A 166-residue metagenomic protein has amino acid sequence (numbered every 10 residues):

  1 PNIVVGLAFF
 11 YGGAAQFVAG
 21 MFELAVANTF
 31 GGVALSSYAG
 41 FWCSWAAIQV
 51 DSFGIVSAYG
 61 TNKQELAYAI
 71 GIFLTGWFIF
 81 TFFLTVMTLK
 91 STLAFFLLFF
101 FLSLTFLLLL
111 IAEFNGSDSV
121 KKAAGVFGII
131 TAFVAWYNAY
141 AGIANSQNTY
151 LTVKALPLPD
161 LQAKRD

Functional and structural regions predicted by a protein language model:
P1-V5, L24-G31, D51-K63, V86-F95 (+1 more regions): Membrane-lumen (extracellular) interface motif
V4-F22, G32-V50, T75-I79, L104 (+1 more regions): Hydrophobic cores of alpha-helical transmembrane segments in multi-pass integral membrane proteins
A19-A25, G31-A34, F96, L109-A112 (+1 more regions): A structural feature that tracks compact, well-ordered secondary-structure segments with a strong bias toward
S37, D118-A124, Q147-T149: Extended intrinsically disordered, low-complexity coil regions enriched in Ser, Thr, Gly, Ala and often Pro
D51-A58, I143, Q147-V153: Juxtamembrane interfacial secondary-structure elements that flank transmembrane helices in multi-pass membrane proteins
E65-Y68: Extended, compositionally biased
I70-F83, T92-A141: Alpha-helical membrane segments in multi-pass integral membrane proteins
N148-D166: Extramembrane terminal tails and long inter-domain/linker segments of multi-pass membrane proteins
